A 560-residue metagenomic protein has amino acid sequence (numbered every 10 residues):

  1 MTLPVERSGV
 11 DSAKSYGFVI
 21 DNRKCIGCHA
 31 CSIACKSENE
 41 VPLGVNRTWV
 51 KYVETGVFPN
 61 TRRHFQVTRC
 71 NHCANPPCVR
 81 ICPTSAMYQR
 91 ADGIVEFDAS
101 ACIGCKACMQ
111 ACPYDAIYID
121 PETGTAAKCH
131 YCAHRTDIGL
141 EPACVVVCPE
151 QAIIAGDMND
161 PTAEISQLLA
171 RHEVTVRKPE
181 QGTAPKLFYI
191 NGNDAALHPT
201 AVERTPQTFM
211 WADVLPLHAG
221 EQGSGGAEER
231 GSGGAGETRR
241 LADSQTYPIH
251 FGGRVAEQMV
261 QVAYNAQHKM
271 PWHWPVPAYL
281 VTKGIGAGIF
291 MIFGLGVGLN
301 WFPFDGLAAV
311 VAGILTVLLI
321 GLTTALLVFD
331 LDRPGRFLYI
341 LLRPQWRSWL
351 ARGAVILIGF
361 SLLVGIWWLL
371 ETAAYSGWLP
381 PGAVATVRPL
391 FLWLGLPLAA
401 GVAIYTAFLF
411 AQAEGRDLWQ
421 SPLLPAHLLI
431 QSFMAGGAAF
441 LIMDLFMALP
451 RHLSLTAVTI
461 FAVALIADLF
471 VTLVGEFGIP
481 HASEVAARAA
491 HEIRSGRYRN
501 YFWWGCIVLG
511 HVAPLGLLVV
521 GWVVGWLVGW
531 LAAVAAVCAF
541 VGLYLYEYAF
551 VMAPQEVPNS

Functional and structural regions predicted by a protein language model:
M1-G9, V53-R69, S100-A101, M109-A111 (+1 more regions): Flanking helices and flexible, charged tails adjoining ferredoxin-like Fe-S electron-transfer domains in multi-subunit
M1-V95, S100-C105, M109-A111, D115 (+1 more regions): Ferredoxin-type iron-sulfur electron-transfer modules and their immediate structural context
Q181, K186-N191, V328-L338, Q555-S560: Membrane-proximal soluble regions of multi-pass membrane proteins
V214-G220, R240-F302, Y548, A553: N-terminal signal-anchor module of multipass membrane proteins
H273-W274, A278-I285, L299-F304, P344-S348 (+3 more regions): Long, contiguous internal "core" modules enriched in hydrophobic/ aromatic residues
I292-L295, W301-I356, L363: Membrane helical hairpin/interfacial module
L326-R336, T406-L418, E547-V551: C-terminal ends of transmembrane helices
V474-S483, F550-S560: A cytosolic-side transmembrane-helix exit/cap motif
